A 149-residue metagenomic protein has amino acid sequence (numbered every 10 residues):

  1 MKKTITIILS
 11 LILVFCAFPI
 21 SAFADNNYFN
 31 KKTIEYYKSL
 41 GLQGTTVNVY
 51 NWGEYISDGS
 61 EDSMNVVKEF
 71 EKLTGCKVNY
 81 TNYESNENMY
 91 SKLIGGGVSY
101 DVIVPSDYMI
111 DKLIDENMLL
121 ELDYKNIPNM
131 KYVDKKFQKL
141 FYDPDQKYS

Functional and structural regions predicted by a protein language model:
K2-K3, K92: Basic side chains
K3-F23: Sec-dependent N-terminal signal peptides of Gram-positive bacterial secreted proteins and lipoproteins
L9, S21, S57-S60, N88 (+3 more regions): Residues in flexible loops and secondary-structure boundaries
F18, M64-V66, N82, L93-G97 (+3 more regions): General N-terminal targeting signals
A24-K112: Early extracytoplasmic/lumenal segment of secretory-pathway proteins
D25-Q43, Y108-S149: Hinge/lid segment of periplasmic solute-binding proteins
